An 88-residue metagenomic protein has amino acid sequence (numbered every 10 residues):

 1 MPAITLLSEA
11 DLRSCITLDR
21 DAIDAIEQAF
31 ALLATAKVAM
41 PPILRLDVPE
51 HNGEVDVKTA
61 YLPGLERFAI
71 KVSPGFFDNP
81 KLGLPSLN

Functional and structural regions predicted by a protein language model:
M1-N88: N-terminal ligand-binding/catalytic initiation module
